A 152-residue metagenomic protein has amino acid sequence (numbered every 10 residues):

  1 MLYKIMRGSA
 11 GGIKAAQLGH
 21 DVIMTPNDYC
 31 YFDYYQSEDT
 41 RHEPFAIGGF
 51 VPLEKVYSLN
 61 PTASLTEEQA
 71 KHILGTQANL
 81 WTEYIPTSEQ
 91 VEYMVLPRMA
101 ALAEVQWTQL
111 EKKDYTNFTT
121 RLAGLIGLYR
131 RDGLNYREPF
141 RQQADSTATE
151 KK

Functional and structural regions predicted by a protein language model:
M1-K152: Substrate-binding groove of N-acetylhexosamine-processing glycoside hydrolases
